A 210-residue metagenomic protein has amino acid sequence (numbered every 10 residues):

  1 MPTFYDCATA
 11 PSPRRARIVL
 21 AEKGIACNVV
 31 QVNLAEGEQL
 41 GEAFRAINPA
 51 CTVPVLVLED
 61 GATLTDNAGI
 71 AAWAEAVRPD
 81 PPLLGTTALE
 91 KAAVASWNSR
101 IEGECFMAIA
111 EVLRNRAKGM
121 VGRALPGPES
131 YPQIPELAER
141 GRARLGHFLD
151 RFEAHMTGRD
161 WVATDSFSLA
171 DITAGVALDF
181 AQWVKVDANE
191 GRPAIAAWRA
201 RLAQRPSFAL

Functional and structural regions predicted by a protein language model:
M1-P132: GST-like domain detector, emphasizing the conserved glutathione-binding G-site in the N-terminal thioredoxin-like
A21, Q182, Q204: Short polybasic/polar patches that bind polyanions
F44, L202, F208: An amphipathic, aromatic/His-enriched active-site/gating alpha helix that lines ligand/cofactor pockets
P54-V57, V162, A209: Short beta-strand(s) of the beta-wing in winged-helix/HTH DNA-binding folds
G103-R201: GST-like fold's C-terminal all-alpha helical module
